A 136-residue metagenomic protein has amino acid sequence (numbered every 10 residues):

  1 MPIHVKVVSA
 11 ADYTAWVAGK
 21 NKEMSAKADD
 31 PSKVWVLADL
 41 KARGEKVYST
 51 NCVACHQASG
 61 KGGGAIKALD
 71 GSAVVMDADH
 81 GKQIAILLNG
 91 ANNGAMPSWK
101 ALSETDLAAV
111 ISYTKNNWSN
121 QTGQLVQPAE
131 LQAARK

Functional and structural regions predicted by a protein language model:
H4, A68, A95-S98: Conserved beta-strand positions that form and line the central face of beta-propeller blades
V5-S9: Interdomain boundary/hinge segments at the C-termini of tandem beta-sandwich modules
A10, T14-K46, T50, P97-K136: Flexible coil segments in periplasmic/lumen-exposed cytochrome c-class electron-transfer proteins
A38-G62, G71-N89: Sequence/structural segment immediately N-terminal to covalent heme-attachment motifs in c-type and related
A65: Peptidyl-prolyl cis-trans isomerase
